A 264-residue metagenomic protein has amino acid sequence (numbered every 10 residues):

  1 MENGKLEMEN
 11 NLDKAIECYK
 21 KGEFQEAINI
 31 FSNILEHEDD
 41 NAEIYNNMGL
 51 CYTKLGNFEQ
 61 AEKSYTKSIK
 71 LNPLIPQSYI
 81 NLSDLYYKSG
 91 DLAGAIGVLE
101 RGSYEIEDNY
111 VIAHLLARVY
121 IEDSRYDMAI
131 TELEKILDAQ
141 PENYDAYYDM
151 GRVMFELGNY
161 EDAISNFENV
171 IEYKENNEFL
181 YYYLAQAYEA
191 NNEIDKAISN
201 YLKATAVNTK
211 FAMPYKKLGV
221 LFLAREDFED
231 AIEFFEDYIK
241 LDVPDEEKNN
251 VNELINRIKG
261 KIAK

Functional and structural regions predicted by a protein language model:
M1-N10, K14, F228, I232-K264: Terminal, low-structured helical/coil segments at or just beyond the last alpha-helical repeat
E7-E43, L50-G56, D84, K88 (+3 more regions): Alpha-helical segment of the N-proximal tetratricopeptide repeat
M8, A42-E43, P76-Q77, N109-V111 (+4 more regions): Helix-start (N-cap) detector for alpha-helical repeat units in TPR-like alpha-solenoids, especially tetratricopeptide
K21-I30, L55-K67, S89-R101, D123-K135 (+4 more regions): Structural signature of tandem alpha-helical TPR/SEL1-like repeats, specifically the intra-repeat loop/turn
H37, L71, E105-I106, A139 (+3 more regions): Structural marker of alpha-solenoid helical repeat scaffolds
N47, K54, N81, L115 (+4 more regions): Canonical tetratricopeptide repeat
C51, L85, V119, V153 (+4 more regions): TPR/TPR-like alpha-solenoid repeats
Y65-K88: Charged low-complexity stretches with an acidic bias
